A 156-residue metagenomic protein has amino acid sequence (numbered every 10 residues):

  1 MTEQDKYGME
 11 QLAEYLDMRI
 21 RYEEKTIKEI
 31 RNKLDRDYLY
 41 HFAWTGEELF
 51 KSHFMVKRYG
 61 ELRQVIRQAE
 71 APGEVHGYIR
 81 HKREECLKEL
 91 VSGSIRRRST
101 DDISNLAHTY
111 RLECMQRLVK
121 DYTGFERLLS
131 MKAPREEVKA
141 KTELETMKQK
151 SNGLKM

Functional and structural regions predicted by a protein language model:
M1-Y22, Q64-H81: Short, charge/polar-rich alpha-helical segments
T2-D5, M9, L16, Y38-H41 (+5 more regions): Amphipathic alpha-helical coiled-coil segments and their boundaries
T26-G60: Extended alpha-helical coiled-coil "stalk/arm" regions that act as elongated linkers or oligomerization scaffolds
T26-I27, L34, R63-I66, E70-G73 (+2 more regions): Leucine-rich amphipathic alpha-helices with coiled-coil/heptad-repeat character
I30-W44, I95-H108, T123-P134: Charged, low-complexity interaction regions
E48-E74, E113-S130: Amphipathic alpha-helical coiled-coil segments
R58-S104: Long, low-complexity or tandemly repetitive, helically biased scaffold regions used for multimeric assembly/adhesion
E145-M156: Non-Sec secretion/translocation targeting segments of pathogen effectors
